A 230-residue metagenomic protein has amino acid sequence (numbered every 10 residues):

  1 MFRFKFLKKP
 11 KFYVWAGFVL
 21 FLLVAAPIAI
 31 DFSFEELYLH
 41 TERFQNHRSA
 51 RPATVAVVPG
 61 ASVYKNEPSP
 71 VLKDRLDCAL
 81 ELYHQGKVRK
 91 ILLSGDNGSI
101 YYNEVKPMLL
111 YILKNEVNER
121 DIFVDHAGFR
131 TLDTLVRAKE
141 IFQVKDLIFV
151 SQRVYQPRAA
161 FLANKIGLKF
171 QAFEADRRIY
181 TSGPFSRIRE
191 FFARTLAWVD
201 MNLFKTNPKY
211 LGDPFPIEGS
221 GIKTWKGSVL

Functional and structural regions predicted by a protein language model:
M1-A50, K209-P216, K223-V229: N-terminal membrane-anchoring alpha-helices
G17, F129-L135, Y155-L162, K205-L230: Electropositive, surface-exposed helix/loop patches at the edges of structured domains that serve as adaptable
I30-I188: A structural signal for short, hydrophobic/glycine-enriched beta-strand patches
D77-L80, V136, G167, A193 (+3 more regions): Low-complexity, compositionally biased segments
S99-E104, F170-E174, A193-D200, I217-I222: A general structural signal for short secondary-structure boundary/capping elements
P184-Y210: A transmembrane-helix-recognition feature enriched in membrane-embedded lipid enzymes and envelope glyco-/phospholipid
